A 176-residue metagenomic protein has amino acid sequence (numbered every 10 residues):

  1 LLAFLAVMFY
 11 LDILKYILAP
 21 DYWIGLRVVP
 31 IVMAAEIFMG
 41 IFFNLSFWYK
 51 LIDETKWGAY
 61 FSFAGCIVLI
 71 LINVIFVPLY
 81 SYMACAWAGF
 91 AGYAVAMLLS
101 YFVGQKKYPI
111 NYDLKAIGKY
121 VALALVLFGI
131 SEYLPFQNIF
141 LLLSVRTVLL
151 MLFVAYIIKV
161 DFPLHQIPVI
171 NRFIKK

Functional and structural regions predicted by a protein language model:
L2-P20: Short membrane-interface helical motifs at transmembrane helix boundaries in multi-pass membrane transporters
F4-L5, R27-V77, Y82-Q105, L123-L127 (+1 more regions): Short runs within selected transmembrane alpha-helices of multi-pass transporters and secretion channels
K15-V29, F136-V145: Membrane-interface helix-capping segments at transmembrane helix termini in multi-pass transporters
Y16-I17, L51, P78, Q105-K106 (+2 more regions): Transmembrane helix-loop junction
I52-E54, Q105-L114, I139: Membrane-interface helix-boundary motifs at transmembrane edges
A116-A122: Select subsegments of transmembrane alpha-helices in polytopic membrane proteins, especially boundary-proximal
G129-K176: Membrane-proximal transmembrane or re-entrant/amphipathic helices at the cytosolic face
